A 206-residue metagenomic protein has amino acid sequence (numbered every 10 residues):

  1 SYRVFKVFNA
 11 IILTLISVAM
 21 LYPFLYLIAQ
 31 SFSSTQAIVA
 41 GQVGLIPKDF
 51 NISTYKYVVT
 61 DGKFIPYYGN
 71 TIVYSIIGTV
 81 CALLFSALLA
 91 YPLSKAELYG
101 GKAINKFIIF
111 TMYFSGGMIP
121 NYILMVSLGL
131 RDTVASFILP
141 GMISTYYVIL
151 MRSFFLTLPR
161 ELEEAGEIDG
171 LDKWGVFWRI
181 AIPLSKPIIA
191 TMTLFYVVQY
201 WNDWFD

Functional and structural regions predicted by a protein language model:
S1-D206: A hydrophobic, multi-pass inner-membrane permease signature
